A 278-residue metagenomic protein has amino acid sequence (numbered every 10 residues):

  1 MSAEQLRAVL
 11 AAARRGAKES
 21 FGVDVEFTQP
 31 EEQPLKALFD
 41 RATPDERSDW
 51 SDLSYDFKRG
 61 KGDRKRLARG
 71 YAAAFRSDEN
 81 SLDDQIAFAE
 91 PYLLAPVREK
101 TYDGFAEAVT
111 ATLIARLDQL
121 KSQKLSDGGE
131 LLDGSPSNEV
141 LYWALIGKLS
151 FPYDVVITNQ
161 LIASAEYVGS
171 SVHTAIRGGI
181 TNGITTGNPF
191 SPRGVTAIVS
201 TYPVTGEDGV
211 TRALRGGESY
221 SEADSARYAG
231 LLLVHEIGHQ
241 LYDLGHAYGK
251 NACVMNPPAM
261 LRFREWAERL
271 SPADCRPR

Functional and structural regions predicted by a protein language model:
M1-E4: Short beta-strand segments enriched in small/hydrophobic residues
R7-T28, E32: Domain-scale, conserved, charged regions that form catalytic cores and adjacent regulatory/interaction surfaces
R15, E19, W143, P257: Charged/polar, solvent-exposed surface patches and flexible loops
A17-F21, G147-L149, F190-S191, A247: A generic structural signal for short, solvent-exposed coil/turn residues that cap or connect secondary-structure
G22, P30, P34, P152 (+4 more regions): Proline-rich intrinsically disordered, low-complexity coils
G22-D24, V195, N251-A252: A generic structural signal for alpha->beta connector loops
P30-L231, Q240: Metzincin-family zinc-dependent endopeptidase catalytic domain
P203-T205, T211-R278: The catalytic-center signature of Zn2+-dependent metalloproteases
